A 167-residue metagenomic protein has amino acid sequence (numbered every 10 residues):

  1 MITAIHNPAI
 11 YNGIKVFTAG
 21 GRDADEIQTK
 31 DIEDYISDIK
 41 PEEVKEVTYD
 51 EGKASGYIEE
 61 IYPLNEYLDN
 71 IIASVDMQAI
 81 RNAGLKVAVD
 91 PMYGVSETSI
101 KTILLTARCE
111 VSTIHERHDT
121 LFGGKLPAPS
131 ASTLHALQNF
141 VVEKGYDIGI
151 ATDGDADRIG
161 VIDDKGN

Functional and structural regions predicted by a protein language model:
M1-Y11, F140-D164: Glycine-rich phosphate-binding loop
N12-K144: Gly/Ser/Thr-enriched, mixed-charge loops and adjacent short helices that form phosphate/oxyanion-binding elements
